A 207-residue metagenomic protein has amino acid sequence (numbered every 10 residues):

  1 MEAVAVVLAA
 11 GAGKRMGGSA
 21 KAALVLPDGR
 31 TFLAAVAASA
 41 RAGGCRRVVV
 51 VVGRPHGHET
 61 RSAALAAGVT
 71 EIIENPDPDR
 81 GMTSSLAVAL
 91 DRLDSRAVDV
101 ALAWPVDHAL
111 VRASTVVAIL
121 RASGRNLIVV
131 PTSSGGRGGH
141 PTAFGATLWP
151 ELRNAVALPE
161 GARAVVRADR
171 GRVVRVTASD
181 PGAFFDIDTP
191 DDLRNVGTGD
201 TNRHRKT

Functional and structural regions predicted by a protein language model:
M1, N154-T207: Conserved alpha/beta core of the MobA/IspD/sugar-nucleotide pyrophosphorylase nucleotidyltransferase superfamily
E2-G138, A146, R170-A178: Nucleotide and nucleotide-moiety/phosphate-recognizing core
R15-G18, E151-L152, F184: A short acidic, helix-capping loop that chelates divalent metal ions and anchors anionic groups
A109, T142, D186: Residues that recognize and position ribonucleotide moieties
G139-E151, P190: Conserved nucleotide-sugar donor-binding and metal-coordinating catalytic region shared by glycosyltransferases
